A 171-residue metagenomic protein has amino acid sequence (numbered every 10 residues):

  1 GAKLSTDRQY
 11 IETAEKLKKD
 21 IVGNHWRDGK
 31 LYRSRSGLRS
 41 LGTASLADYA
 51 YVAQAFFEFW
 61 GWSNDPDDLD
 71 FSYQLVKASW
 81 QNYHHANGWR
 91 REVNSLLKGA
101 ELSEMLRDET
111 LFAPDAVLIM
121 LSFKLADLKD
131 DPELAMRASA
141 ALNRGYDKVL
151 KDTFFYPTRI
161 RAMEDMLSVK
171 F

Functional and structural regions predicted by a protein language model:
G1-F171: Glycan-recognition and catalytic cores of secretory/periplasmic carbohydrate-active enzymes
